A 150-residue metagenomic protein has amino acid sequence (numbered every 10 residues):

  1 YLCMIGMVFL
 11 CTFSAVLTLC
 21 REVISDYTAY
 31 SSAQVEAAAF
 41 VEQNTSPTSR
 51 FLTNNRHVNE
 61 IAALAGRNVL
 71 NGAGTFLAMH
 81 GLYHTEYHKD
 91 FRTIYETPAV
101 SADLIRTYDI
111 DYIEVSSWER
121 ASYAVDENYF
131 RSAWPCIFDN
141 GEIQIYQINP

Functional and structural regions predicted by a protein language model:
Y1-P150: Extracytoplasmic
